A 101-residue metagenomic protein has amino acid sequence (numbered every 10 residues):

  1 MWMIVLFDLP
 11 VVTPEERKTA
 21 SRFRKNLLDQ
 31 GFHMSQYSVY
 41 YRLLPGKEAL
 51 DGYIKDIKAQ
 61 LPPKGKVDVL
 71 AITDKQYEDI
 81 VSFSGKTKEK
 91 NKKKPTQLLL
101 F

Functional and structural regions predicted by a protein language model:
W2-I4, P10-F101: Basic nucleic-acid-binding interfaces
